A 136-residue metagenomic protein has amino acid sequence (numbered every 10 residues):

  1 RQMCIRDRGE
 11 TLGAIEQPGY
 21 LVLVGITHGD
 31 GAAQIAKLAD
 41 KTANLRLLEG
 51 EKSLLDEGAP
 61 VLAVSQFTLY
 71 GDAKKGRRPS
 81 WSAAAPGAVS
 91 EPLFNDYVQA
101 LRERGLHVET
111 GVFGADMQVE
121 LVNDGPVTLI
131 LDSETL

Functional and structural regions predicted by a protein language model:
R1-I5: Short, small-residue-biased leader/transition segments that mark boundaries at the very start of proteins
T11-G58, Q66, G71-Q99: Compact, glycine-rich, soluble single-domain proteins
A14-I15, I130-L136: Compositionally biased, non-globular sequence tracts
G19-L21, V61, D124-T128: Structural motif
G50-L62, E109-L121: Glycine/charge-rich, flexible interdomain linkers and switch-proximal surface loops that mediate coupling
E91-E120: Short, conserved loop-to-beta-strand elements that form functional interface hotspots
Q118-D132: C-terminal edge-of-domain segments
